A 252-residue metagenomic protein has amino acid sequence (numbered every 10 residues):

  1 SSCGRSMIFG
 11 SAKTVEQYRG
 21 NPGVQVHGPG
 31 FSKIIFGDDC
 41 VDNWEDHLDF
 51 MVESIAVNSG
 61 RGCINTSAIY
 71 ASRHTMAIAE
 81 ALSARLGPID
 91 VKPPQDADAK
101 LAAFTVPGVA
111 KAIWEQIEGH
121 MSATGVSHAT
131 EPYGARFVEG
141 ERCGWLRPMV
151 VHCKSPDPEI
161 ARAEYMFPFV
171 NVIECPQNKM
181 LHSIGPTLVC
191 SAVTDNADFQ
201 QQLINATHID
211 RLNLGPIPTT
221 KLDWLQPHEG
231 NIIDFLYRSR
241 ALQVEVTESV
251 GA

Functional and structural regions predicted by a protein language model:
S1-R5, G10-S155: ALDH superfamily catalytic-core signature
S2, L48, V52-E53, A84-D90 (+1 more regions): Conserved C-terminal structural/oligomerization subdomain of aldehyde/semialdehyde dehydrogenase
